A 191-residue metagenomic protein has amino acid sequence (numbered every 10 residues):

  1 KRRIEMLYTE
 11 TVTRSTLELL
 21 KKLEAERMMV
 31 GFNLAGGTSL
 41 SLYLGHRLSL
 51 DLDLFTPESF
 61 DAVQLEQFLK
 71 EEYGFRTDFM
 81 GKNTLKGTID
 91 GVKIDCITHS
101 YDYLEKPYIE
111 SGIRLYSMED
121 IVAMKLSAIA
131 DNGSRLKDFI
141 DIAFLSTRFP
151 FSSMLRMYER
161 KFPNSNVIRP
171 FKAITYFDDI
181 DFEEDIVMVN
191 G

Functional and structural regions predicted by a protein language model:
K1-G191: Compositionally biased terminal segments of proteins
